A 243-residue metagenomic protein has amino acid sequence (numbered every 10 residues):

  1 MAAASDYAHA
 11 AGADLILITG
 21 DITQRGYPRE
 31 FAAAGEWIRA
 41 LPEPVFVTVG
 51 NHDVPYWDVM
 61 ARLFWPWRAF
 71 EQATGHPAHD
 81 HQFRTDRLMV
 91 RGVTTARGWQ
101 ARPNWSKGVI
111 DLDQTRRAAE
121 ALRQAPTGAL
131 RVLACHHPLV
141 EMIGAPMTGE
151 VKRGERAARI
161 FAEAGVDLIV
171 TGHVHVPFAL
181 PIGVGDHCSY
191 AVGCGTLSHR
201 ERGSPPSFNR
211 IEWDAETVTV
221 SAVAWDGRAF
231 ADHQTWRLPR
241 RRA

Functional and structural regions predicted by a protein language model:
M1-A33, W37-A40, Y56, Q124: N-terminal active-site segment of His-dependent metallophosphoesterases
A13, P42, T127-L130, A215-T217: A general structural motif
L15-D21, V45-N51, T94, V132-H136 (+2 more regions): Active-site neighborhood of phospho(di)ester-bond hydrolases with catalytic His/Asp-centered motifs
Q24-R29, N51-V59, G98-N104, H137-M142 (+2 more regions): Active-site environment of divalent metal-dependent phosphoester hydrolases
A32-R117, A125, R159-A162, R210: Extended active-site neighborhood of metal-dependent phosphoesterases/phosphodiesterases
L122-M142: Short acidic, glycine-rich surface-loop motifs adjacent to enzyme active sites
I143-E216: Conserved beta-sheet core of the metallophosphoesterase superfamily
W213-A243: A short C-terminal boundary segment appended to hydrolase-like catalytic domains
